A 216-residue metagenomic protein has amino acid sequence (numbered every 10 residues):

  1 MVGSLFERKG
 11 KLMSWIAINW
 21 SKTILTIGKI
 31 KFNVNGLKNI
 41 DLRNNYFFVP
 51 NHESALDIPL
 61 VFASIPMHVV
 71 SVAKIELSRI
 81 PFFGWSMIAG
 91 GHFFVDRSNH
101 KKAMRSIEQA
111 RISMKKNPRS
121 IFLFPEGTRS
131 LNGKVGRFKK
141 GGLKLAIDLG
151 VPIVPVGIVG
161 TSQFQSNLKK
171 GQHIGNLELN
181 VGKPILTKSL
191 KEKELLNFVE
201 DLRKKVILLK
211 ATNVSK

Functional and structural regions predicted by a protein language model:
M1-I18, T26-G28, L42-H100: Catalytic core of membrane glycerolipid acyltransferases/transacylases, capturing the structured, soluble-facing
M1-V2, R8-K11, W15, K38-D41 (+1 more regions): Membrane-interfacial terminal anchoring regions of lipid-handling membrane enzymes
K22, V34-N39, F62: Membrane-helix interface/capping segments
I24-L25, M87, M114, A146: A generic structural signal for well-ordered alpha-helical segments
V34, F48, S71, L179-V181: Generic preference for hydrophobic
N35, V72-K74, D96-R97, P125 (+1 more regions): Thr-Gly-centered strand-to-loop micro-motif
M104-K216: Non-catalytic C-terminal accessory region of glycerolipid acyltransferases and related lyso-lipid remodeling enzymes
